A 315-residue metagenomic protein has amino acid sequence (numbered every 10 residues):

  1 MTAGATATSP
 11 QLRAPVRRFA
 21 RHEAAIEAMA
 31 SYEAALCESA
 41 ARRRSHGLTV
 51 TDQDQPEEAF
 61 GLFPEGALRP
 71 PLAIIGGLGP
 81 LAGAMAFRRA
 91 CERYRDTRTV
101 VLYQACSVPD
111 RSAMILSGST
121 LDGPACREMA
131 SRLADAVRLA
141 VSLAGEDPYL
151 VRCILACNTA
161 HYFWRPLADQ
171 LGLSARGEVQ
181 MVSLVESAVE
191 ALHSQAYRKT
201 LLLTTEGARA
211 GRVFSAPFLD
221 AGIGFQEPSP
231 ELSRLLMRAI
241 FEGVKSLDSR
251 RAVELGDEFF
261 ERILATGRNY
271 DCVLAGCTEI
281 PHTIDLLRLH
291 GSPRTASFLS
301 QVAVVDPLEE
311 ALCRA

Functional and structural regions predicted by a protein language model:
T2-Q53, A136-Q180: Helix-enriched interaction subdomains in cytosolic or periplasmic regions, typified by TIR/SEFIR signaling/NADase cores
R13-E128, S215-R251: N-terminal glycine-rich anion-binding loop in soluble enzyme alpha/beta folds
G76-G83, A156-F163, T204-A210, T278-H282: Gly/Ser/Thr-rich loops at beta-strand to alpha-helix junctions that form or flank small-molecule/cofactor-binding
C106, D110-S112, V273, P281-L286 (+1 more regions): Short active-site-adjacent structural elements
R127-L171, Q180-L184, L255-L289: N-terminal glycine-rich phosphate/adenylate-binding segment common to multiple enzyme folds
R127-R138, M181-T200, E309-A315: Hydrophobic alpha-helical segments within soluble ligand-binding/sensing domains
E178-S233: Conserved beta-alpha
S187, R234-R238, R294-A315: Short, flexible loop segments at boundaries between secondary-structure elements
